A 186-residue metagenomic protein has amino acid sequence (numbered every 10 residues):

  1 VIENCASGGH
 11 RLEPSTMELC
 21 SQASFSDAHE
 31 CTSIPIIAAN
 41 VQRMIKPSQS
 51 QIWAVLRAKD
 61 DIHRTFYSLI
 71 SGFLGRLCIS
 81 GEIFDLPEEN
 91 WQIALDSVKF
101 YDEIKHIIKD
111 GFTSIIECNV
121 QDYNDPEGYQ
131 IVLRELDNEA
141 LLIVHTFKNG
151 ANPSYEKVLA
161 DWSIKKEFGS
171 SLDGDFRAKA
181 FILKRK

Functional and structural regions predicted by a protein language model:
V1-D85: Glycan-recognition surfaces
E3-N4, F73, D102, I143 (+2 more regions): Residue-level recognition of well-ordered secondary-structure positions
S21, I70, G75, Y129 (+2 more regions): Structural beta-strand/beta-sheet cores of well-ordered domains, especially the beta-sheet scaffolds that support
S21-S24, W91, L159-S163: Short, low-complexity, polar/charged sequence segments that are solvent-exposed and flexible
R64-E117: Catalytic cores of secreted or luminal carbohydrate-active enzymes
Q121-A160: Carbohydrate-binding surface patches
T146-K186: C-terminal beta-sandwich/jelly-roll accessory domains of carbohydrate-active enzymes
